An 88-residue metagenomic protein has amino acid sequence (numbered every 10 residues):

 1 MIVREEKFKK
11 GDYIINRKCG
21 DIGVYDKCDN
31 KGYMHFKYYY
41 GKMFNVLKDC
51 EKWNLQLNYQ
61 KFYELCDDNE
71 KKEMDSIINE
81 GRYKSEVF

Functional and structural regions predicted by a protein language model:
M1-K9: Mixed-charge, Lys/Arg-rich low-complexity intrinsically disordered regions
V3, I15-N16, G23, I78-N79: Residues marking helix boundaries in flexible regions
R17-E51: Basic/aromatic-rich interaction segments and small domains that mediate binding to polyanionic partners
Y39-F88: Intrinsically disordered, low-complexity, charged/polar segments
